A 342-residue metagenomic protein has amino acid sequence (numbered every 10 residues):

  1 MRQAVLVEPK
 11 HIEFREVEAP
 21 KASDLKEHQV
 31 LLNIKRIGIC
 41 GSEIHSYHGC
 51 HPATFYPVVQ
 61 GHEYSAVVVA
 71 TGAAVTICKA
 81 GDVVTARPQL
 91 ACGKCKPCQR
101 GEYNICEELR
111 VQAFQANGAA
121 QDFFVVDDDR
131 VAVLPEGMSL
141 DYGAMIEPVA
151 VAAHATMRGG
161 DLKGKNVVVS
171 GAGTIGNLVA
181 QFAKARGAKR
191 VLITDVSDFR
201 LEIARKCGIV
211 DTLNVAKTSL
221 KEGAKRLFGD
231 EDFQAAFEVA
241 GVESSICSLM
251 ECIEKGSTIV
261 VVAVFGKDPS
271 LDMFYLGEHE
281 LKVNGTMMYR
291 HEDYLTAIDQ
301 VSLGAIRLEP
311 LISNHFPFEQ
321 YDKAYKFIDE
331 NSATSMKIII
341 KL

Functional and structural regions predicted by a protein language model:
Q3, E27, C247-E251, H291 (+1 more regions): C-terminal hydrophobic helical "lid"/dimerization subdomain of Rossmann-like NAD(P)H-dependent oxidoreductases
A22-I37, C50-K96, R130-G137: Glycine-rich beta-strand-centered segment in the early N-terminal region that forms part of a ligand/cofactor-binding
V69, V191-L192, V260: Conserved beta-strand positions in the Rossmann-like core of class I SAM-dependent methyltransferases
C92-S170, E309: NAD(P)H dinucleotide-binding glycine-rich loop of Rossmann-like/cofactor-binding domains, especially the beta1-alpha1
M138-K217, E222: Mid-domain Rossmann-like dinucleotide-binding core that forms the NAD(H)/NADP(H) cofactor-binding site
G159-K163, E202-K282: Glycine-rich cofactor phosphate-binding loops and adjacent beta1-alpha1 units of small-molecule cofactor enzyme domains
V196-S197, F265, Y289: Residues in the short beta-alpha loop(s) of Rossmann-like NAD(P)-binding domains
